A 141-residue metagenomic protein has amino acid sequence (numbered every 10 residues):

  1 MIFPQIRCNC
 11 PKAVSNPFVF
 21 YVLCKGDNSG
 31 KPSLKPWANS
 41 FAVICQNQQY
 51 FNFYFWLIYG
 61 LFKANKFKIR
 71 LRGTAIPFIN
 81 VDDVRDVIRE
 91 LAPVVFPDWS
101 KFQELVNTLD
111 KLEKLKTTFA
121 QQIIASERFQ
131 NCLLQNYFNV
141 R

Functional and structural regions predicted by a protein language model:
M1-A13, Y21-W37: A positional/architectural concept
M1-N16, Q121-R141: Amphipathic alpha-helical segments that form coiled-coils or helix-hairpins used for dimerization/assembly
P17, W37-N39, N80-D83: A generic structural signal for well-ordered coil/turn residues at beta-strand boundaries that shape enzyme active-site
F20, F41-A42, D86-I88: Generic structural signal for residues positioned in beta-strands
C24-I76: A short beta-sheet element
Y54, R85-Q135: Amphipathic alpha-helical segments
K66, I79, K114-A120, R141: Residue-level signal for secondary-structure boundary elements
F67-R72, I76-P93: Mid-chain, well-packed structural core segment of small domains
